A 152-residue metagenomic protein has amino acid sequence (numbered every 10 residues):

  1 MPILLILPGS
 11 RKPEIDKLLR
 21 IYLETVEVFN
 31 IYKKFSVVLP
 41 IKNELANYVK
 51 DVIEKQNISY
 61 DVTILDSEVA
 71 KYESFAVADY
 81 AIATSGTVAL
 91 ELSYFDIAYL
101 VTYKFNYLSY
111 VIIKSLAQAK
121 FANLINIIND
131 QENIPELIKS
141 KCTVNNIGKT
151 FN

Functional and structural regions predicted by a protein language model:
M1-N152: Nucleotide-activated sugar donor-binding and catalytic core shared by glycosyltransferases and related lipid-linked
